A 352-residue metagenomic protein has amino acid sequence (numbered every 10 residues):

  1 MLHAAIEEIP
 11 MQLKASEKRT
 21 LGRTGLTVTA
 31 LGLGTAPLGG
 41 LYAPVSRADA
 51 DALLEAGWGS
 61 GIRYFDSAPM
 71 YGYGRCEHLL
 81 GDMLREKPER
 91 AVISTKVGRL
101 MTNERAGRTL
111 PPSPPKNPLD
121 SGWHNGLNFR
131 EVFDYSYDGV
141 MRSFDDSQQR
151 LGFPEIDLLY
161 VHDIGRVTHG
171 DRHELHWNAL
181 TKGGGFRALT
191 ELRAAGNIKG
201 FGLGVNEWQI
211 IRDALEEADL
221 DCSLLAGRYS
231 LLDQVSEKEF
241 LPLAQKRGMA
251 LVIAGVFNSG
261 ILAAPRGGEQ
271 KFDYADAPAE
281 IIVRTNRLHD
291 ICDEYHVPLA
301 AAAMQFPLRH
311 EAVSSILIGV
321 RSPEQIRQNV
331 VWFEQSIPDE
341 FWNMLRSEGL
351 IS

Functional and structural regions predicted by a protein language model:
L2-P114: N-terminal binding-site loop/beta-alpha segment at the start of enzyme catalytic domains that lines or forms
L13-A15, D49, M83, D145 (+1 more regions): Beta/alpha (TIM)-barrel catalytic core signal, keyed to glycine-rich beta->alpha loops juxtaposed to Asp/Glu that bind
K14-T24, E77-V92, V140-E155, K238-A250: Short amphipathic alpha-helices and their capping/turn segments at secondary-structure boundaries
L26-L31, G61-R63, P88-A91, F153-D157 (+4 more regions): Short, well-ordered coil/turn segments that N-cap beta-strands
P44-G57, S136-R150, N206-D213: Short, acidic/polar
A56, Y64, D146, R150 (+2 more regions): Structural preference for long, well-ordered alpha-helical segments within the folded cores of structured domains
E104-E131: Charged, glycine/proline-rich intrinsically disordered loops and linkers
F133-Y137, Q234: Short, solvent-exposed loop/helix junctions and linker helices that flank or host conserved functional motifs
